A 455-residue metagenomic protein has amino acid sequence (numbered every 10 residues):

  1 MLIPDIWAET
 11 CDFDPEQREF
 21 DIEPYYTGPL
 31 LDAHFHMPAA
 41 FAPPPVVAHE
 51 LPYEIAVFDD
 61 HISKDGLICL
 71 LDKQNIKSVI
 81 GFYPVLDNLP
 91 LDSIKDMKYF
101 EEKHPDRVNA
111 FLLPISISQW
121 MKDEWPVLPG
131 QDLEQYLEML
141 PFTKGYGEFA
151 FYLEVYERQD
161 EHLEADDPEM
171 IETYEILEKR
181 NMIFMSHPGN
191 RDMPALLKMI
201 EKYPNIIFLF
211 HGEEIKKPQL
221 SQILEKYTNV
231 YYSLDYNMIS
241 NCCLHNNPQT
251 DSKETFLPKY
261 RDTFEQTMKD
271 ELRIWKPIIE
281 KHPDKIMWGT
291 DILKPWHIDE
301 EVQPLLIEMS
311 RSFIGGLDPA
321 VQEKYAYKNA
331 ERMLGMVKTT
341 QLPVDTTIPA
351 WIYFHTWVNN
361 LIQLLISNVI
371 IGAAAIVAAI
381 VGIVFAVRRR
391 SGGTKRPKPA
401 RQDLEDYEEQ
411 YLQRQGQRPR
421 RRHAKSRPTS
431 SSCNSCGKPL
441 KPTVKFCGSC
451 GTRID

Functional and structural regions predicted by a protein language model:
I3-A33, P38-A42, V47-S78, K281-K285 (+1 more regions): Mid-to-C-terminal alpha-helical segments outside catalytic/metal-binding sites
E9-R18, N88-F184, E254-F256: Active-site gating/metal-coordination segments in enzymes
L31-F35, S78-G81, V108-L113, Y146-E148 (+4 more regions): Hydrophobic faces of well-ordered beta-strands that scaffold small-molecule active sites in alpha/beta enzyme cores
F35-I62, M121, Y156-H162, C242-H245 (+3 more regions): Acidic/histidine-rich helix-loop elements that form or flank divalent-metal/phosphate-binding sites at the catalytic
A42, A56-I62, Y83-S93, I117-P129 (+6 more regions): Acidic-and-aromatic substrate-binding clefts and catalytic sites of carbohydrate-active enzymes
H162-W288, W296: Catalytic pocket-lining loop regions of alpha/beta-barrel enzymes, especially the amidohydrolase/enolase/GH5 lineages
I366-A386: Selective detector of the "anchor" transmembrane alpha-helix that sits immediately C-terminal
R422-D455: Cys/His-rich metal-coordination motifs, chiefly Zn-binding "fingers/knuckles"
